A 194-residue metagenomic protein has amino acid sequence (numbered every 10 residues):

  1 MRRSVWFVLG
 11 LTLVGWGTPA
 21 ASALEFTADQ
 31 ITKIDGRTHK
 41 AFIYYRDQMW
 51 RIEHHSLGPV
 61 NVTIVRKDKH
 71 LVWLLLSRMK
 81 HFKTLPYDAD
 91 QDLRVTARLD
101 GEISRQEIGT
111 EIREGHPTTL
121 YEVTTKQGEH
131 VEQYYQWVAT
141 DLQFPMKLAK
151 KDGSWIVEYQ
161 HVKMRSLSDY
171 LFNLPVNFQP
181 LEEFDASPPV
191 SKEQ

Functional and structural regions predicted by a protein language model:
M1-F7: Bacterial N-terminal signal peptides that target proteins for export
V8-W16: Bacterial N-terminal signal peptides
T12, S22, M49-W50: Extreme N-terminal targeting and regulatory segments of eukaryotic proteins
S22-T27, T32, K67-H130, S166-V176 (+2 more regions): Flexible, processing/modification-adjacent segments and terminal tails in exported/periplasmic/extracellular proteins
L24-Q48: N-terminal targeting and processing segments
H39-V95, F144, K150-H161: An acidic-aromatic
K40, V62, E107-I108, Q133: Short, acidic/polar N-cap/turn motifs at the starts of alpha helices
S56, N61, P117-F178: Gly/Pro-enriched, hydrophobic low-complexity segments that function as extracytoplasmic propeptides/linkers
